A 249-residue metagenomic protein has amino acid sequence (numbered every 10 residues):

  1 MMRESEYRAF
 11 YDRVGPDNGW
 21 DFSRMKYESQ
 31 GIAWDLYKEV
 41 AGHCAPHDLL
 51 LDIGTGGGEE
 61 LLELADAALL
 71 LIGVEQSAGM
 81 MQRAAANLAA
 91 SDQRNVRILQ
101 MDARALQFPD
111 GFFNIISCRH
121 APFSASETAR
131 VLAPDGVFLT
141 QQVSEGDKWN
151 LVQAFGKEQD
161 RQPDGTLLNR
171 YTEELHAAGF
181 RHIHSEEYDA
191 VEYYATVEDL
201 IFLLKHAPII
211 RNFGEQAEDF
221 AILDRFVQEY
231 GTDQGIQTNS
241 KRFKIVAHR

Functional and structural regions predicted by a protein language model:
M1-D21: N-terminal, positively charged/glycine-rich alpha-helical extensions of SAM-dependent methyltransferases
Y27-D48, E59-E60: Conserved alpha-helix/loop element of class I SAM-dependent methyltransferases that forms part of the SAM/SAH-binding
L49-A105: Class I SAM-dependent methyltransferase SAM/SAH-binding core
R104-I115: A short acidic, Gly/Pro-enriched loop at the edge of an enzyme's catalytic core that lines a small-molecule cofactor
F123-V137: A short glycine-rich, Lys/Arg-flanked "PGG" loop and its adjoining helix->strand segment in the class I
V143-Q162: Short, glycine-/aromatic-enriched active-site segment of Class I SAM-dependent methyltransferases
D164-G179: Short alpha-helix
R181-R249: Conserved Class I S-adenosyl-L-methionine
